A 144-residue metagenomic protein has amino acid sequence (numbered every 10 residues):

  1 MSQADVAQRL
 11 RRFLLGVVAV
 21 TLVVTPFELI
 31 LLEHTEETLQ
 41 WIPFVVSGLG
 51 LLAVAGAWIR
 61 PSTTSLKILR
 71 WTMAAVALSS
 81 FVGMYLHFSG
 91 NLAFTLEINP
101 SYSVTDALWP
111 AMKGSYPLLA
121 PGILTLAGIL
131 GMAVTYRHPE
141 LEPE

Functional and structural regions predicted by a protein language model:
M1-A19: Cytosolic juxtamembrane helix and N-cap/initiation of the first transmembrane helix
L10-R11, L29-G50: Transmembrane alpha-helix entry/boundary detector in multi-pass membrane proteins
R11-G16, T64-L78: Interfacial segments of alpha-helical transmembrane regions
L32-W41, N91, M112-L119: Membrane-helix interface and helix-disruption motif detector
E36-V46, L69, P100-S103, L108-P110: Non-cytosolic membrane-interface motifs at loop->transmembrane helix junctions
G48-L69: Canonical alpha-helical transmembrane segments
L78-E97: C-terminal TM-helix exit segments that contain a strictly Trp-centered aromatic cap at the helix terminus
N99-E140: Alpha-helical membrane-associated segments of multi-pass integral membrane proteins
